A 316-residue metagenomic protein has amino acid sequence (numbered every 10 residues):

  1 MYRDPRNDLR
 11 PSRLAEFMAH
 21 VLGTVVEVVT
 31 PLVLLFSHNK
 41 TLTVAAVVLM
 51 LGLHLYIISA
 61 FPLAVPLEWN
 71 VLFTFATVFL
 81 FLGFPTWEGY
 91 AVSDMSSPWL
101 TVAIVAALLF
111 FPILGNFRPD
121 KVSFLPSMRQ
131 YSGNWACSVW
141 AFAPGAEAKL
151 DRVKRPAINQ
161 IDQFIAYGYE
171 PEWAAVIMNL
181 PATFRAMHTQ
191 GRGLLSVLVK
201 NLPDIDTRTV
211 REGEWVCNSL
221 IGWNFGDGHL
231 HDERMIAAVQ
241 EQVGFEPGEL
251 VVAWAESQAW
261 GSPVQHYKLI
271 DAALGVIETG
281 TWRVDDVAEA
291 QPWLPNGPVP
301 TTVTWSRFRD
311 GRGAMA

Functional and structural regions predicted by a protein language model:
M1-A316: Alpha-helical membrane-anchoring segments
